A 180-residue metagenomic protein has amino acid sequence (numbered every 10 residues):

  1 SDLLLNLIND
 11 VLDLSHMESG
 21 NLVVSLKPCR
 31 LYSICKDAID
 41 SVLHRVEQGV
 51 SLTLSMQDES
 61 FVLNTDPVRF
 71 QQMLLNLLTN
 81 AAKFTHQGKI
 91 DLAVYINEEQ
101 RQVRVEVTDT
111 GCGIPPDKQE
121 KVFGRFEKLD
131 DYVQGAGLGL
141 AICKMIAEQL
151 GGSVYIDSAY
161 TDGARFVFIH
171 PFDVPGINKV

Functional and structural regions predicted by a protein language model:
D2-L14, I34: Coiled-coil phosphoacceptor/dimerization helix of two-component systems
S15-L26: Helix-loop junction within the histidine kinase core
S25-D40, T53, Q71: A conserved beta-strand-to-alpha-helix junction within the catalytic ATP-binding
A81-A82: Short helix-loop "hinge" at the ATP-lid/N-box region of the Bergerat-fold HATPase_c
I114-F126: Short conserved segment of the HATPase_c
G139, C143: Short alpha-helical Gxxx[C/S/T] motif in the catalytic ATP-binding
G151-D157: Glycine-rich ATP-binding loops of the HATPase_c
